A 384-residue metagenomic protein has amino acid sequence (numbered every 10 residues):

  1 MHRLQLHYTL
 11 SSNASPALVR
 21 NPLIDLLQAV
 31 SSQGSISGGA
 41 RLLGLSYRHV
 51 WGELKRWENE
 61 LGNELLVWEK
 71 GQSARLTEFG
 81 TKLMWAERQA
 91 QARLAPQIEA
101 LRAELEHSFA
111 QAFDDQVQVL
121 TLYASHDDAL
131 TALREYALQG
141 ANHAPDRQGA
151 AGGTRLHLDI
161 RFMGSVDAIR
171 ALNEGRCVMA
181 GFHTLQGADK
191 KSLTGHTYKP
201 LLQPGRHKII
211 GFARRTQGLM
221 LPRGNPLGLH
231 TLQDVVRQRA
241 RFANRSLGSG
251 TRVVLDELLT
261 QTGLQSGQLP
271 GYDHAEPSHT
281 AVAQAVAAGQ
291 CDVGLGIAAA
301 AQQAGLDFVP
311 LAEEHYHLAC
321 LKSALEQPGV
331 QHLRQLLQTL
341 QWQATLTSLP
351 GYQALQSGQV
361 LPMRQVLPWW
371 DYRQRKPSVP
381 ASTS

Functional and structural regions predicted by a protein language model:
M1-R176, L201-H207, L232, L340-S384: N-terminal hydrophobic or amphipathic helices and topogenic motifs
R20-L23, Q203-G218, L306-Q335, Q356 (+1 more regions): Periplasmic-binding protein-like
Q116-S125, Q233-V253: Short loop->beta-strand "edge-of-pocket" segments that line small-molecule binding or catalytic clefts across diverse
A132-P145, G149-T154, L232-Q233, R245 (+1 more regions): Ligand-binding cleft/hinge of the Venus flytrap
L158-R161, Y272-D273, V309: General small-molecule cofactor/ligand-binding pocket signal
V166-A180, L185, A275-Q290: Short helices/loops that flank or line small-molecule/ion binding pockets
G181-Y198, A283-A312: A ligand-binding cleft/hinge motif common to bilobed small-molecule-binding domains
F212, L221-F242: Flexible hinge/capping segments at coil-to-helix
